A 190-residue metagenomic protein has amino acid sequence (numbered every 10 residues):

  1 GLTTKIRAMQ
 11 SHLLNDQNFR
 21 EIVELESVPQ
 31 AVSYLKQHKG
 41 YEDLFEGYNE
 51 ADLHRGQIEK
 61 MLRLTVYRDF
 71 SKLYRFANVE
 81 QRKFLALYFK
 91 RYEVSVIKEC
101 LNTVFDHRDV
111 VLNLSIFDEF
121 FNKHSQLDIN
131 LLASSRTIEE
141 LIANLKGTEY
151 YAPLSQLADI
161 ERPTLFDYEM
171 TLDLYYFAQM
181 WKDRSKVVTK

Functional and structural regions predicted by a protein language model:
G1-K190: N-terminal domain-start signal
